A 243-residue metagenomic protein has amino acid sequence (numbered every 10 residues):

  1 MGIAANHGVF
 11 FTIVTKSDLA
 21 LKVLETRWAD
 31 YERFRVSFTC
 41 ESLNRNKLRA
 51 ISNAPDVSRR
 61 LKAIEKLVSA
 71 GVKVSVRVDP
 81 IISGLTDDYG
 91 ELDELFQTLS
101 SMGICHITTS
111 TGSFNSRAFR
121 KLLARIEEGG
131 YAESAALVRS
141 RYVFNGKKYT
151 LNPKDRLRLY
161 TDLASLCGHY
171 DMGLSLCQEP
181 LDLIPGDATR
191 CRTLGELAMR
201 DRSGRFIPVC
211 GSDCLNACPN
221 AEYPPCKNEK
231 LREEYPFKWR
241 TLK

Functional and structural regions predicted by a protein language model:
M1-V138, Y142-Y149: Conserved AdoMet/S-adenosylmethionine-binding subsite of the radical SAM
L123-K243: C-terminal accessory extensions appended to soluble enzyme cores
